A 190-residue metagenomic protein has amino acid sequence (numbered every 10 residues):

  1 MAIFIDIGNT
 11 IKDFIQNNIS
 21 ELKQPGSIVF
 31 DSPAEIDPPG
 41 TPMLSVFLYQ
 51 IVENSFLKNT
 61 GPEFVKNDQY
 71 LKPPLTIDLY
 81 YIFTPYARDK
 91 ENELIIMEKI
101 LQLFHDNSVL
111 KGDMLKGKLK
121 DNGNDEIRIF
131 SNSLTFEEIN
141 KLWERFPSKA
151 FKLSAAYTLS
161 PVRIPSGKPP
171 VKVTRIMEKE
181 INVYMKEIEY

Functional and structural regions predicted by a protein language model:
M1-E21, Y70-N124, V162-Y190: Charged, amphipathic alpha-helical segments and their flanking helix caps
M1-G61, G117-G123: Small/polar-rich, solvent-exposed N-terminal microdomains that initiate assembly or binding
F30-S32, V65-K66, I139-L142: Short structured motifs
P38-P39, Y70-L75, P147-F151: Short glycine/proline-enriched loop/turn "hinge" motifs that connect secondary-structure elements and lie
T41-S45, T76-I82, K152-A156: Broad gene-expression machinery/nucleic-acid interaction feature
F47-Y86: Active-site-adjacent structural patch at catalytic or cofactor/ligand-binding sites
L48-Q50, T158-P161: Flexible glycine-/small-residue-rich
I95, D106-S160: Acidic-leaning, charged glycine-interspersed low-complexity segments
